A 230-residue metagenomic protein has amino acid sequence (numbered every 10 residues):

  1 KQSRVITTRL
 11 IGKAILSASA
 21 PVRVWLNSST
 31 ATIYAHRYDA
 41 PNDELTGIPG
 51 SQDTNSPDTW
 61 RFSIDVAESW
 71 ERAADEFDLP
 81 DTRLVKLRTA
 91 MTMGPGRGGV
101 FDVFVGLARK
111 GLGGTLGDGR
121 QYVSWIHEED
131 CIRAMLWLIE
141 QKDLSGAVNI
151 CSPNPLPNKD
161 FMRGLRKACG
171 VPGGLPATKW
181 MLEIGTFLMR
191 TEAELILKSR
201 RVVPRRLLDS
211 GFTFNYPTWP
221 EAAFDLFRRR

Functional and structural regions predicted by a protein language model:
I6-W60: Conserved Rossmann-fold NAD(P)-dependent oxidoreductase catalytic core, especially the SDR/UDP-sugar
L10-K13, S17, Q52-R88: Active-site Tyr-X1-5-Lys
D75-V123, E128, L165: NAD(P)-dependent short-chain dehydrogenase/reductase
V105-G114, R120-L156, L226: Alpha-helical substrate-binding/gating segment
C131, M135, I150, F161 (+2 more regions): Non-catalytic, hydrophobic alpha-helical segments
L138-R190, F224-R230: Mid/C-terminal beta-alpha module of Rossmann-like enzyme folds, strongest in SDR-family dehydrogenases/epimerases
A193-R230: C-terminal amphipathic/interface module of NAD(P)-dependent oxidoreductases and related NAD-binding regulators
